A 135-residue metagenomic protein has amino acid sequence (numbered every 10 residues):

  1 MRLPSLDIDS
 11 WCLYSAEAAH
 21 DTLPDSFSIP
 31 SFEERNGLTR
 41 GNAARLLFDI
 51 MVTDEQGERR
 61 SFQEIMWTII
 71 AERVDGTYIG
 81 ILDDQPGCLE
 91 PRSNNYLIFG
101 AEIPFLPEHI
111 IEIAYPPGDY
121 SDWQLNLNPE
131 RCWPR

Functional and structural regions predicted by a protein language model:
M1-R135: Mixed-charge, low-complexity intrinsically disordered regions
